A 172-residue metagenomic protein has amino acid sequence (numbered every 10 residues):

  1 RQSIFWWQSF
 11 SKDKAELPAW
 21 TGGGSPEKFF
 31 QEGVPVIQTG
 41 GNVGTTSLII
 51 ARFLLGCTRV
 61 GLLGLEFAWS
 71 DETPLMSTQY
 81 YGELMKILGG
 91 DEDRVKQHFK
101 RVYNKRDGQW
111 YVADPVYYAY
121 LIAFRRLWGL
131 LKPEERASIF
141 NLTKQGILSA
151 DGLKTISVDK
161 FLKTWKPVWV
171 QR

Functional and structural regions predicted by a protein language model:
R1-R172: Metal-ion/cofactor- or nucleotide/acyl-coenzyme-handling active-site neighborhoods
